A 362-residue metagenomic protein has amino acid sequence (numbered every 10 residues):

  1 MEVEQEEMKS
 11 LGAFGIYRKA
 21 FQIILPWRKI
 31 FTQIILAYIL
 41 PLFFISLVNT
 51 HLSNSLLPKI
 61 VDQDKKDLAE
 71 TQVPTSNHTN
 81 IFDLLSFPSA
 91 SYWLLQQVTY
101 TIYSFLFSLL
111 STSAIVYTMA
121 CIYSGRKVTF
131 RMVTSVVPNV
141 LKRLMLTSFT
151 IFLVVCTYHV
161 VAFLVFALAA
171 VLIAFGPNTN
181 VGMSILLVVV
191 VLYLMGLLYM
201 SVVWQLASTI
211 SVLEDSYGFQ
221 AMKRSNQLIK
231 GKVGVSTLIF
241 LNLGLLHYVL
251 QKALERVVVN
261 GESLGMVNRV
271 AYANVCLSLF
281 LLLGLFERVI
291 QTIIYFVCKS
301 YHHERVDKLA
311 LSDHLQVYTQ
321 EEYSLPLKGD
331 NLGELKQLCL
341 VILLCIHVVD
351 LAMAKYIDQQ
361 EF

Functional and structural regions predicted by a protein language model:
E2-M8, G15-K19, I39-F43, L47-L85 (+4 more regions): Juxtamembrane transition segments at transmembrane-helix termini in multipass membrane proteins
E2-V3, S10, T32-M145: Eukaryotic helix-linker segments that join adjacent hydrophobic helices
F14-F21, L25, R131-T134, P138 (+4 more regions): Membrane-interacting alpha-helical segments
Q22-L36, K142-M145, V233-L238: Membrane-interface helix starts
I30-F31, G125, R143, V155 (+4 more regions): Generic macromolecular interface patches on structured domains
I35-L36, F130, S148-F149, V160 (+3 more regions): Residue-level detector of alpha-helical recognition elements and their boundaries
Q97, T101-S211, G218: Eukaryotic endomembrane system proteins
V348-A354: Intrinsically disordered, low-complexity segments enriched in serine/proline and basic residues
